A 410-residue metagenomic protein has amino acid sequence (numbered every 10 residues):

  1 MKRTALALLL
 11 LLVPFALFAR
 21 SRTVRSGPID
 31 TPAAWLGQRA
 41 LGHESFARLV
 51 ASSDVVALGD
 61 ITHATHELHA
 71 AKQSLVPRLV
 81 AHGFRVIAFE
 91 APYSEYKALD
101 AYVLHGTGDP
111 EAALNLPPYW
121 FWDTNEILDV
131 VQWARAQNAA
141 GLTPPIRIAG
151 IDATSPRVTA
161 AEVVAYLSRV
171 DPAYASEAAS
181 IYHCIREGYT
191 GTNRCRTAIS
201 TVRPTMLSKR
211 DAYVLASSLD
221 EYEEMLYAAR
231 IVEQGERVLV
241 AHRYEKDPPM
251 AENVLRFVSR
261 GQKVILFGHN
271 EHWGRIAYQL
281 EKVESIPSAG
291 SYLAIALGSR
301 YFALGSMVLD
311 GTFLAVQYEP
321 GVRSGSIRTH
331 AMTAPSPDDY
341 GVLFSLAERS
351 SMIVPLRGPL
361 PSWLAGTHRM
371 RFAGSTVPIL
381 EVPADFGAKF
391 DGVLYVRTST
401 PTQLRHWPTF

Functional and structural regions predicted by a protein language model:
M1-T4: Positively charged n-region of N-terminal signal peptides that target proteins for export
L10-L17: Hydrophobic h-region of N-terminal signal peptides that target proteins for export in Gram-negative bacteria
L17-F410: Structured catalytic-domain cores with a bias toward divalent-metal coordination
